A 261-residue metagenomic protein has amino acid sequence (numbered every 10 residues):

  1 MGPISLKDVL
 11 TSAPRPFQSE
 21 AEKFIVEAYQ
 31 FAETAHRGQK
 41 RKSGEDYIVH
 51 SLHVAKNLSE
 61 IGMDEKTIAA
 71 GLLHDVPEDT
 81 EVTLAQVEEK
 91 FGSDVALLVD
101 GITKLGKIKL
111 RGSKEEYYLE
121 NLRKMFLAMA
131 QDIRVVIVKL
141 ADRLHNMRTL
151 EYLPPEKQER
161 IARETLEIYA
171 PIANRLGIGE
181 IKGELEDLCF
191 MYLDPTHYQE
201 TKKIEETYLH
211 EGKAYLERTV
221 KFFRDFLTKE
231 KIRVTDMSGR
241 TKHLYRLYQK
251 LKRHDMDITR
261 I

Functional and structural regions predicted by a protein language model:
M1-I261: Active-site helical microenvironments for divalent-metal-assisted chemistry
